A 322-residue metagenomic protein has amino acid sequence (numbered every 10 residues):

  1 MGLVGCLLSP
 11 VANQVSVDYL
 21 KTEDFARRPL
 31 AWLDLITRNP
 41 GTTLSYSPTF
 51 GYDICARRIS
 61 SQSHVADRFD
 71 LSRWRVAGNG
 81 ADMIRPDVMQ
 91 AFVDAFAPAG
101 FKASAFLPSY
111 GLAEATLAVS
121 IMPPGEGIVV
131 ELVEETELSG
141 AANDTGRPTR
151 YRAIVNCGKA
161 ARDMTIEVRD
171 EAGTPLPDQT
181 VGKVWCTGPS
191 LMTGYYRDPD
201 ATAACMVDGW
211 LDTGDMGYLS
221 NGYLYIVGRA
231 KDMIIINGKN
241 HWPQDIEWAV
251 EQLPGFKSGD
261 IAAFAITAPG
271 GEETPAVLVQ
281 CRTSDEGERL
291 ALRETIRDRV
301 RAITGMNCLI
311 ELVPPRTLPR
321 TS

Functional and structural regions predicted by a protein language model:
G2-T43, R58-H64: Conserved AMP-binding/adenylation subdomain of ANL enzymes
C6-P10, V250, I310: Short hydrophobic alpha-helical segments of the AMP-binding
V17, F106, I166, I261 (+1 more regions): Generic structural signal for residues in well-ordered beta-strands
Y19-F25, G41-S45, G78-R85, V155-N156 (+3 more regions): Hydrophobic alpha-helical scaffolding
L33, F50-V76, P86-F101: Adenylate-forming
T37, S45-Y46, A56, G188 (+3 more regions): AMP-binding/adenylate-forming catalytic core of the ANL superfamily
R75-A77, I84-Y223, K231-M233: Conserved AMP-binding/adenylate-forming
G173, V277, V313-S322: Flexible lysine-rich "adenylation lid" loop at the C-terminal edge of ANL adenylation domains
